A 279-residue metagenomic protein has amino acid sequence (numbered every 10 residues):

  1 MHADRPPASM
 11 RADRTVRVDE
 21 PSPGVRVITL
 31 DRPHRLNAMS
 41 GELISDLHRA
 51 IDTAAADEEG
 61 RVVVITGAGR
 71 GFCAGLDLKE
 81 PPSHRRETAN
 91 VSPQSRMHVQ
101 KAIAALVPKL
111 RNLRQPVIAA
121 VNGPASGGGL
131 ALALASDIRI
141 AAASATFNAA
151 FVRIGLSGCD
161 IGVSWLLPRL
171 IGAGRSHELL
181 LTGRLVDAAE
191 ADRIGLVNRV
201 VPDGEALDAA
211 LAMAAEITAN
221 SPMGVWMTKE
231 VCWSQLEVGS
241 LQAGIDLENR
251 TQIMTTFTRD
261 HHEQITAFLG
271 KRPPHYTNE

Functional and structural regions predicted by a protein language model:
M1-A68, S83-H84, P108: Conserved CoA-thioester-binding segment of acyl-CoA-metabolizing enzymes
H2-R14, T266-E279: Terminal low-complexity tails and localization/encapsulation signals of metabolic enzymes
P33, I140-A145, V197-D246, R259 (+1 more regions): C-terminal long alpha-helix characteristic of the crotonase
G67-L106, R153-L156, G239: Glycine- (often His-adjacent) and acidic-residue-rich active-site loop that binds/positions the CoA thioester
L106-N112, A120, S126-L180, I194 (+1 more regions): CoA-thioester-processing core
I138, E178, T182-R184, E190 (+2 more regions): Well-ordered beta-strand positions
